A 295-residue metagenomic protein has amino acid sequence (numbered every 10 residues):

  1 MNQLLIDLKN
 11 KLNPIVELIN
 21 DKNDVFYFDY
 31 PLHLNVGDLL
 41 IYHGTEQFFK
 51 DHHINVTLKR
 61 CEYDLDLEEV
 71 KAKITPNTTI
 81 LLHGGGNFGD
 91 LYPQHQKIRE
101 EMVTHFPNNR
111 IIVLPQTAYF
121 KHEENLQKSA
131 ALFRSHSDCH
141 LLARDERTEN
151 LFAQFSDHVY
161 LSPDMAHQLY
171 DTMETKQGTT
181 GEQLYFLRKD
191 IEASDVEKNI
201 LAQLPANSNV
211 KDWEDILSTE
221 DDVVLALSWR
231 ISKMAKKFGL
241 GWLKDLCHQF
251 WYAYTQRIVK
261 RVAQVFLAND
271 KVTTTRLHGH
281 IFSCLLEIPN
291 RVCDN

Functional and structural regions predicted by a protein language model:
M1-N295: Active-site anion-handling motifs in enzyme catalytic cores
